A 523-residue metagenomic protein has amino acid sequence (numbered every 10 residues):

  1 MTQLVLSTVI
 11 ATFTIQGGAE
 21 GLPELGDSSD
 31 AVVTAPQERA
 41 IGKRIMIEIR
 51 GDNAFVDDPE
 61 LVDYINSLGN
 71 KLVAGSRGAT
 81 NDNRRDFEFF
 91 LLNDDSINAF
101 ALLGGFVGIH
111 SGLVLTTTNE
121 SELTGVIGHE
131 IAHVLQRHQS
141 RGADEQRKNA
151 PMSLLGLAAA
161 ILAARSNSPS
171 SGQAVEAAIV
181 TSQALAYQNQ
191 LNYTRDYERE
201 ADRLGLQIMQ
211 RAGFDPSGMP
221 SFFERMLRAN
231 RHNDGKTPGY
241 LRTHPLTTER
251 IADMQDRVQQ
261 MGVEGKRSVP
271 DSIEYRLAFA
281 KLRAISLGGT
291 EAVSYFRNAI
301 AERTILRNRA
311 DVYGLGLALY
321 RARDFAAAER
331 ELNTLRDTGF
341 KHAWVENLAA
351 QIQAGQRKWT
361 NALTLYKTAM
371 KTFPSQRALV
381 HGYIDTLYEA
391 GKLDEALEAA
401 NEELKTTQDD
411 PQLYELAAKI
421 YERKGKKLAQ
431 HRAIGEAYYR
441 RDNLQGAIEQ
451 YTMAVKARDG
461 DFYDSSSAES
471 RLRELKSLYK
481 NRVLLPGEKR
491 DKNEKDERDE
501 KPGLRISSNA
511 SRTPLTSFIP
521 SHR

Functional and structural regions predicted by a protein language model:
L25-S29, K43, F55, D63 (+11 more regions): Extracytoplasmic and endomembrane cell-envelope/extracellular-matrix remodeling and assembly machinery
L91-G105: Catalytic zinc-binding patch centered on the HExxH motif and its immediate surroundings that defines zinc-dependent
S121-E122, I131-K148, S166: Catalytic Zn2+-binding segment of zinc metalloproteases
L315, A349, Y383, A417 (+3 more regions): Structural register within alpha-helical repeat arrays
T334-L335, T368-A369, E402-E403, A437 (+1 more regions): Canonical positions in the second alpha-helix
